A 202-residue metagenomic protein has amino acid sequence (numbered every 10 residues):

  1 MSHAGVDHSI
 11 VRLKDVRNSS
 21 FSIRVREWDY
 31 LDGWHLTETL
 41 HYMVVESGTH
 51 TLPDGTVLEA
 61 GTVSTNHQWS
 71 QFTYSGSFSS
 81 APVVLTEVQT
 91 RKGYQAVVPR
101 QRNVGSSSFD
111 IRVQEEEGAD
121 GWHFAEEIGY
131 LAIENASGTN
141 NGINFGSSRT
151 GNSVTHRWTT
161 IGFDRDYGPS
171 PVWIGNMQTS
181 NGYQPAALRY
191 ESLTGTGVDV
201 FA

Functional and structural regions predicted by a protein language model:
M1-A202: Extracellular receptor-binding modules and their adjoining Ser/Thr/Gly/Asp/Asn-rich linkers
